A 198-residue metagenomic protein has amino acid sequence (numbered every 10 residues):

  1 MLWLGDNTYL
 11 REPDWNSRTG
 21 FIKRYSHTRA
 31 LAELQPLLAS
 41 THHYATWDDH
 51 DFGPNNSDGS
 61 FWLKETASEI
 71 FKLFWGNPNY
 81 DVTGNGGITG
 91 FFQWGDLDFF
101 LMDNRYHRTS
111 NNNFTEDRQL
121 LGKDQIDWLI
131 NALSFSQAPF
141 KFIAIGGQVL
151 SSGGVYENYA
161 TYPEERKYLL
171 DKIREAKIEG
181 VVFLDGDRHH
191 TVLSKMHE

Functional and structural regions predicted by a protein language model:
M1-E198: Metal-dependent phosphoester/phosphodiester hydrolase catalytic core
